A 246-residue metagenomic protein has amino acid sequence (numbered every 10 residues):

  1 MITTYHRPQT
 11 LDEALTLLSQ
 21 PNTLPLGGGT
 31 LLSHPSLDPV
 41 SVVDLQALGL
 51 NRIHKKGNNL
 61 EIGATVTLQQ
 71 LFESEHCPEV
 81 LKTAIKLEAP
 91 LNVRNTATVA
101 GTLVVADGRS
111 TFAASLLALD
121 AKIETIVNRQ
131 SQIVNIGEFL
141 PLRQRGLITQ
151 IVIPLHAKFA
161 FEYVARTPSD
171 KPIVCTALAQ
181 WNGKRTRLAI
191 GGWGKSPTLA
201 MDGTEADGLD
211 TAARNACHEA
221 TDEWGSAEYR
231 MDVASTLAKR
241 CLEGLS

Functional and structural regions predicted by a protein language model:
M1-S246: C-terminal structural segment of proteins
